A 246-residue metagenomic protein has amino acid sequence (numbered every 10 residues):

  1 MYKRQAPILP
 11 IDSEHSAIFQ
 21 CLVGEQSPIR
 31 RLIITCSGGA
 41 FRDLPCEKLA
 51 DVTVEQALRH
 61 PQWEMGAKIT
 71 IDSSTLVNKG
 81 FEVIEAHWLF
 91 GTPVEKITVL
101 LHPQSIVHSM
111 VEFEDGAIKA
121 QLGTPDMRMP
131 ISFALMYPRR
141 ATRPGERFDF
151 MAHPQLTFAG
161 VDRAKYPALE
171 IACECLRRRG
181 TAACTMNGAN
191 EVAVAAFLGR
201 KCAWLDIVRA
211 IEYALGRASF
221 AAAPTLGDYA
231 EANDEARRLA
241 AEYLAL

Functional and structural regions predicted by a protein language model:
K3-L246: Catalytic, metal-anchored helix/loop core of enzyme active sites in primary metabolism
